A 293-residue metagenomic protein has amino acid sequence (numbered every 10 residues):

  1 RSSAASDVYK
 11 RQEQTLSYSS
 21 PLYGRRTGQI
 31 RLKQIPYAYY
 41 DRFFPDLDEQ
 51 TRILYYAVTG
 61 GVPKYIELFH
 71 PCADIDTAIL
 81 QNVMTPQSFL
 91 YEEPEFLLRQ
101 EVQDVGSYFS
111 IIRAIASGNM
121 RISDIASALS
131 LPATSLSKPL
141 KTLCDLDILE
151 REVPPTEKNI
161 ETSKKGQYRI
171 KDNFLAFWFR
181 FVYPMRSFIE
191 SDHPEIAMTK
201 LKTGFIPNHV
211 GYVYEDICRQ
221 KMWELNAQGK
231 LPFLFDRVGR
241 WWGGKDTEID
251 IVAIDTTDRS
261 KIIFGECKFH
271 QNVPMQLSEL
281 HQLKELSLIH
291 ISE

Functional and structural regions predicted by a protein language model:
R1, D104, Q276-E279: Short, conserved glycine- and acidic-residue-centered signature motifs in active-site or ligand-binding loops
R1-A5, Y9, I289-E293: Single conserved hydrophobic/aromatic residue that forms the stacking wall/gate of nucleotide- or nucleobase-binding
K10-R26: Short regulatory helix/loop adjacent to the ATP-binding pocket of P-loop NTPases
K10-T15, Y39, V273-P274: Switch/connector loops and helix/strand junctions flanking conserved nucleotide-binding motifs in nucleotide-processing
G24, G106, T162-S163, G244-D246: A generic fold-level signal
R31-R180: Interdomain hinge/linker elements that couple catalytic modules in large macromolecular machines
G166, K171-L288, S292: A cross-kingdom feature that marks ATP-driven nucleic-acid transaction machinery
